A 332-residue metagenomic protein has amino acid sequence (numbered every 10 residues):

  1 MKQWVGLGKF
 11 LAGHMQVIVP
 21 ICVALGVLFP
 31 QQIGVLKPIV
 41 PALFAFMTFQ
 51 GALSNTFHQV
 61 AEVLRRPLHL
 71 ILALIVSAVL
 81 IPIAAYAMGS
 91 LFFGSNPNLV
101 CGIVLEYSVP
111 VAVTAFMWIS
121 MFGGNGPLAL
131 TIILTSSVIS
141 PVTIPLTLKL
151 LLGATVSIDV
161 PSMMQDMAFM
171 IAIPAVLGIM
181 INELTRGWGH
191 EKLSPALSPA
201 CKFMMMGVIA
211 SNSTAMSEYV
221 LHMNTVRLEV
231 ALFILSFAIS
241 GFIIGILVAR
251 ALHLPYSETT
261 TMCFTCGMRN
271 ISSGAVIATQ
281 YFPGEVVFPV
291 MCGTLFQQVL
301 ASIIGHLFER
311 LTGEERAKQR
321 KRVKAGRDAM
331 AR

Functional and structural regions predicted by a protein language model:
M1-R332: Alpha-helical transmembrane segments of multi-pass small-molecule/ion transporters
